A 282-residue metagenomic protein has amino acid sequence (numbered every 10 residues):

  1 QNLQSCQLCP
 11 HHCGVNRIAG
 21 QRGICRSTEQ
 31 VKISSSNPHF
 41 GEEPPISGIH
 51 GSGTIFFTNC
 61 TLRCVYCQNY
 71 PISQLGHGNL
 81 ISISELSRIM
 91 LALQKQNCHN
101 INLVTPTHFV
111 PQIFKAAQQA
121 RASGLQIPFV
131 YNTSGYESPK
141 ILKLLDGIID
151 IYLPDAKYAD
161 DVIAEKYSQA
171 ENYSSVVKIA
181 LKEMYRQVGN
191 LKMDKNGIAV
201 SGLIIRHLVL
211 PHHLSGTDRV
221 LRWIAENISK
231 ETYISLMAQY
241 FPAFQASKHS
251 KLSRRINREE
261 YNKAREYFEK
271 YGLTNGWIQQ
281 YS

Functional and structural regions predicted by a protein language model:
Q1-R22, G189-S282: Auxiliary Fe-S-binding modules of radical SAM enzymes
Q21, C25-G147, I151, D160-D161: Conserved Radical SAM active-site core
G53, I101, F129-Y131, Y152-P154 (+3 more regions): Hydrophobic faces of well-ordered beta-strands that scaffold small-molecule active sites in alpha/beta enzyme cores
S73, V110, G135-S138, A156-S174 (+3 more regions): Conserved radical SAM core fold
I81, H108, S168-V176, H212 (+2 more regions): Alpha-helix N-cap and loop-to-helix initiation/capping positions
A117-P128, I179-M184, R258-A264: Alpha-helix-loop-beta-strand connector modules within alpha/beta enzyme cores
D146-D161, E231-Y240: Non-cysteine beta-strand/loop elements that form the S-adenosyl-L-methionine
E165-N196: Anionic-ligand binding region
